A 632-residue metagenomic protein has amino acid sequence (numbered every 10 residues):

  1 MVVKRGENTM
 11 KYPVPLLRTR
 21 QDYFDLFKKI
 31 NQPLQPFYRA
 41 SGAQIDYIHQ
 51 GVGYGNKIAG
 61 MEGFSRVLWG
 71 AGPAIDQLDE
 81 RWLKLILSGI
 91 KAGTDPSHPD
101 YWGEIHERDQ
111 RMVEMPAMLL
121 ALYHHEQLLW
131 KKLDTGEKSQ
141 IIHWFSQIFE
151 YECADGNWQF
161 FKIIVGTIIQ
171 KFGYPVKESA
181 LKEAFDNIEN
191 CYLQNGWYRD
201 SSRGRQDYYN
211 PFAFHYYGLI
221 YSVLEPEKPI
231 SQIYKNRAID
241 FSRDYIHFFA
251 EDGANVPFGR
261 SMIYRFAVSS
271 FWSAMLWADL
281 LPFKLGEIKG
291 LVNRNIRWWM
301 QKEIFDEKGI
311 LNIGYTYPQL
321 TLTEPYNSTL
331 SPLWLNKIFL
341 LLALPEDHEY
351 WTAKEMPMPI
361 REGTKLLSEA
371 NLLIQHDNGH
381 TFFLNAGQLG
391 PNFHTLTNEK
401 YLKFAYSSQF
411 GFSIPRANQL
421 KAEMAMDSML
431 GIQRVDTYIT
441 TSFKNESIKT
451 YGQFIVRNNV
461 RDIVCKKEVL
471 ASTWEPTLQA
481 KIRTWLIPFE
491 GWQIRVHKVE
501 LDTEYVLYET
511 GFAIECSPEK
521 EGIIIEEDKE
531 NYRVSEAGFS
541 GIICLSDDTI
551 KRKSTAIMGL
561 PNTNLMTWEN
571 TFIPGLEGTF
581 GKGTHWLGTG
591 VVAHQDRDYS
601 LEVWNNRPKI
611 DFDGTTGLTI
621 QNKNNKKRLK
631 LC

Functional and structural regions predicted by a protein language model:
M1-T9: Short, Lys/Arg-enriched N-terminal segments with co-localized hydrophobic residues within the first ~10-30 amino acids
T9-E62, K84-G89: Low-complexity, Ser/Thr/Pro/Gly-enriched N-terminal "stalk/linker" regions
K57-P73, I86-A274: Aromatic-lined, polymer-binding surfaces characteristic of secreted/periplasmic polysaccharide-degrading enzymes
S97-W102, I141, A250-P257, M262-H394: Carbohydrate-active enzyme catalytic cores, enriched for enzymes that act on polyanionic acidic polysaccharides
L330-L507: Non-catalytic C-terminal accessory modules of carbohydrate-active enzymes
A422-C632: Extended repeat-based interaction scaffolds and adjacent low-complexity, acidic/S/T/P-biased segments that form broad
